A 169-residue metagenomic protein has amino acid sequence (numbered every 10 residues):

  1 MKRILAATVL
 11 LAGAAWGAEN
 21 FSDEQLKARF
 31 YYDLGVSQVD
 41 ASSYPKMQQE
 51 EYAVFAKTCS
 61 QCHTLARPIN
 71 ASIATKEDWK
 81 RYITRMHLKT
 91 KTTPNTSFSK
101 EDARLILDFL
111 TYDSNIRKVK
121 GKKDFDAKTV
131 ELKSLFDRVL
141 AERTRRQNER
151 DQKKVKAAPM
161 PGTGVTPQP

Functional and structural regions predicted by a protein language model:
I4-G13: Sec-dependent N-terminal signal peptides
A15-E19: Boundary at the C-terminal end of the N-terminal hydrophobic targeting segment
N20-S42, T93, F98-P169: Flexible coil segments in periplasmic/lumen-exposed cytochrome c-class electron-transfer proteins
Y44-S60: Sequence/structural segment immediately N-terminal to covalent heme-attachment motifs in c-type and related
E51-Y52, Q61-T92: Gly/Gly-Pro-rich "capping" loops immediately C-terminal to redox-active cysteine motifs in periplasmic/lumenal
F55-A66, I106-L110: The canonical Cys-X-X-Cys-His
